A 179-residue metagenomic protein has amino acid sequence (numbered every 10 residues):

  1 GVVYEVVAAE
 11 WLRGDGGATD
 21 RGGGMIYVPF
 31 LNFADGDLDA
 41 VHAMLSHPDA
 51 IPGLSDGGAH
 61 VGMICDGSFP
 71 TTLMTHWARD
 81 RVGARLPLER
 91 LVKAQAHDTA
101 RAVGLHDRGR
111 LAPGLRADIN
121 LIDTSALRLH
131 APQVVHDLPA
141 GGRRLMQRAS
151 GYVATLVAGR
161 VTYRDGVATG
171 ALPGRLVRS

Functional and structural regions predicted by a protein language model:
G1-R85: Active-site neighborhoods of metal-dependent hydrolases
G1-V7, P87-A96, L111: Short, well-structured alpha-helical segments that form the helix of a local strand-helix-strand
E10-D15, R81, T99, V103 (+3 more regions): A generic secondary-structure signal for well-formed alpha-helical elements
Y27-G36, V41, P87-R90, A100-V134: Acidic, glycine-enriched loop/beta-strand segments at the rims of small-molecule binding/catalytic pockets
A43-A50, S55, L121-R175: C-terminal cap of metal-dependent C-N hydrolases
G67, T71-R85, V92-A94, T124-H136 (+1 more regions): Feature captures the catalytic cores and cofactor-binding loops of soluble hydro-lyases/lyases that act on carboxylate
F69-L73, G170-P173, R178: Cofactor-binding beta-sheet edge motifs in enzyme active sites
A94-D98, A117-D118, L156-A158: Mid-to-C-terminal alpha-helical segments outside catalytic/metal-binding sites
